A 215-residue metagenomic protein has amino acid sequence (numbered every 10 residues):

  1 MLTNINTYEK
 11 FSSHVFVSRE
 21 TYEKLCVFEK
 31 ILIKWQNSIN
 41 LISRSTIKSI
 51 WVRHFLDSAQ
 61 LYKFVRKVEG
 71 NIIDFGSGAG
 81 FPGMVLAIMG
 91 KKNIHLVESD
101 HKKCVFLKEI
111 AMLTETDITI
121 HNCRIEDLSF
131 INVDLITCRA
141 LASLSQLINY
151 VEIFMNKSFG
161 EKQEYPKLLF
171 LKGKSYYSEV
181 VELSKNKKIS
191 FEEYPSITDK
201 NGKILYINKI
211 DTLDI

Functional and structural regions predicted by a protein language model:
M1-E69, I73, K102-T116: Class I SAM-dependent transferase core
A59-C138, I148: Conserved SAM/SAH cofactor-binding pocket of Class I
N93, D117-T119, K167, K187-S190: Conserved beta-strand segments of alpha/beta enzyme cores
C123, V151, L171-K174: Non-DNA-binding regulatory cores of transcription-related proteins, predominantly C-terminal effector-binding
A140-S143, Y176: Short glycine-rich anion-binding loops that position phosphate/pyrophosphate groups of nucleotides and phosphorylated
L144-M155: A short, conserved alpha-helix within the catalytic core of class I
F159-S175: Conserved beta-strand signature within the Rossmann-like core of class I S-adenosyl-L-methionine
K174-I215: Active-site capping/gating segments
